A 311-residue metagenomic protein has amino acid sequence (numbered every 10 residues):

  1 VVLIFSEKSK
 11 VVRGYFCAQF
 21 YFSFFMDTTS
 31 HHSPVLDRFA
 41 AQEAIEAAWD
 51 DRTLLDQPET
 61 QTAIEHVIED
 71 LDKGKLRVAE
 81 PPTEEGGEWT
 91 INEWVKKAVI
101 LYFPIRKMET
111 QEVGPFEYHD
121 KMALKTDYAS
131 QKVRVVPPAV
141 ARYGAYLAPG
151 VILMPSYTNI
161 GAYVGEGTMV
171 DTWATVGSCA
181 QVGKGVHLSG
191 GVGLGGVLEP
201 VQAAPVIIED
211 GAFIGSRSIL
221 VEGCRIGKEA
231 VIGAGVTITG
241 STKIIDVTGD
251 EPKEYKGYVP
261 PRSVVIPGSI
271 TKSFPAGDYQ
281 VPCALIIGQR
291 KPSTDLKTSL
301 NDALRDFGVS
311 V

Functional and structural regions predicted by a protein language model:
V1, S23-M26: Low-complexity intrinsically disordered segments
V2, K10-G14, Q19: Cationic, amphipathic, low-complexity segments that mediate targeting or membrane/lipid association
K8, C17, F25-V133, R262 (+1 more regions): Terminal amphipathic alpha-helical/low-complexity segments used for targeting or macromolecular assembly
Y15, Y21, Y102, Y118 (+6 more regions): Sequence-level detector for tyrosine residue identity
V133-S273, I286: Structural signal for interior beta-strand "rungs" in well-ordered beta-sheet cores of soluble enzyme domains
